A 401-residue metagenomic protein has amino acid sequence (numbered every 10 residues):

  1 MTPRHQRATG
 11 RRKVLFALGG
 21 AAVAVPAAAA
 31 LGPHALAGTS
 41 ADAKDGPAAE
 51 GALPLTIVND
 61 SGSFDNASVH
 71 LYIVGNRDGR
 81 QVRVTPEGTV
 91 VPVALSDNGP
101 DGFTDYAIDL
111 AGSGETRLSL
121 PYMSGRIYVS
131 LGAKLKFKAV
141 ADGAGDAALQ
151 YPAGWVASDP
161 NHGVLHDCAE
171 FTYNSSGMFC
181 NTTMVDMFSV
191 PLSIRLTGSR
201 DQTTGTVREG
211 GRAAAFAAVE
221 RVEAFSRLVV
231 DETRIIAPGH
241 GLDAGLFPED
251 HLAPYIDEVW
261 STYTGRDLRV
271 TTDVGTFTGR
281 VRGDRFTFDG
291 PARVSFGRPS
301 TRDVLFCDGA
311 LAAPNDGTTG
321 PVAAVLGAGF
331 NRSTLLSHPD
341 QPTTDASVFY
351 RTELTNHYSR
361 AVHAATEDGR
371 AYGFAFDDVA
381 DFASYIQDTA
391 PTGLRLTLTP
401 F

Functional and structural regions predicted by a protein language model:
M1-T9, G20-L36: N-terminal secretory signal peptides
G10-L15: N-terminal export leaders
F16, K44-F401: Extracellular low-complexity, O-glycosylation-prone Ser/Thr/Pro/Gly-rich "stalks" and linkers flanking catalytic
V23-P26, T39, F179, V190: Residues in flexible loops and secondary-structure boundaries
